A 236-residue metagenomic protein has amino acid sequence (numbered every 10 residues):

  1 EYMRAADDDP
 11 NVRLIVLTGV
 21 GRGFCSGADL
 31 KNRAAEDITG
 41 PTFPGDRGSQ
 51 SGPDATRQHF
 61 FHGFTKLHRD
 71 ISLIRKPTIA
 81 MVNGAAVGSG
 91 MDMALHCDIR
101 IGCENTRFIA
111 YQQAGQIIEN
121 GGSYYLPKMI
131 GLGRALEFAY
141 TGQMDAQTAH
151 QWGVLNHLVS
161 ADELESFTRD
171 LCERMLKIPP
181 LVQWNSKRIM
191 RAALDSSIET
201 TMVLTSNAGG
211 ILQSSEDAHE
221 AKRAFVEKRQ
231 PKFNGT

Functional and structural regions predicted by a protein language model:
E1-V12: A short, N-terminal amphipathic alpha-helix
N11, G19-D70, A86, A114 (+1 more regions): Glycine- (often His-adjacent) and acidic-residue-rich active-site loop that binds/positions the CoA thioester
I15-L17, I79: Conserved hydrophobic packing residues within short motifs/helices of P-loop NTPase cores of ABC-family ATPases
F64-H68, C172, M190, M202-G209 (+1 more regions): Hydrophobic alpha-helical core bundles mediating ligand binding, dimerization, or RNAP-core interactions
R69-Q183, S214-S215, H219-R223, E227-R229: Crotonase-fold acyl-CoA enzyme core
F138, I189, A193, A208-Q213: Helix-loop "lid/cap" segments that line or gate small-molecule binding pockets
L194, Q230-T236: Short C-terminal tail/terminal secondary-structure segment of NAD(P)H-dependent dehydrogenase/reductase domains
